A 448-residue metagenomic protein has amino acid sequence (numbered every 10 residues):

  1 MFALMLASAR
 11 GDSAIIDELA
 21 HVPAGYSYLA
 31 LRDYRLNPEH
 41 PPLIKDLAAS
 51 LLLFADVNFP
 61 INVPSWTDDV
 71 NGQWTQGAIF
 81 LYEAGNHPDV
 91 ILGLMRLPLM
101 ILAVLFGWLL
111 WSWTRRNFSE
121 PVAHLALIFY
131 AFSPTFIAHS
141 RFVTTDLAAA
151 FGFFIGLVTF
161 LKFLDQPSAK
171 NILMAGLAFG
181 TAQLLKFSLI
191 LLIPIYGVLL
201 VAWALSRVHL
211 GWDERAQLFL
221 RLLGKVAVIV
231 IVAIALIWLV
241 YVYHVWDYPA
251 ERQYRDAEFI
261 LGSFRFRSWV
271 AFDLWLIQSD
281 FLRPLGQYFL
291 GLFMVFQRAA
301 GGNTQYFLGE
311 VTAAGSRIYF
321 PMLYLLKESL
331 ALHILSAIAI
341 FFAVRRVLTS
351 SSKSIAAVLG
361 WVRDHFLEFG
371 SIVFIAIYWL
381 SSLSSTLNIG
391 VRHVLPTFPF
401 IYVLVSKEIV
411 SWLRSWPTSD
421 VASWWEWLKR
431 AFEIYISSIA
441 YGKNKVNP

Functional and structural regions predicted by a protein language model:
I16, R141-A148: Short acidic/glycine- and proline-prone juxtamembrane loop motifs at membrane-interface regions of multi-pass membrane
Y34-P98, A250-A314: Interfacial juxtamembrane loops and adjacent helix segments that form the catalytic/substrate-binding surfaces
N62-G77, L110-F132, D165, A169-M174 (+2 more regions): Transmembrane-helix signature of polytopic, membrane-embedded enzymes that assemble or transfer cell-envelope glycans
L97-N117, I155, T159, F341-L348: Transmembrane-helix motifs of polytopic, lipid-linked glycan transferases
A126-A131, A138, V158, F179 (+1 more regions): Short helix- or helix-capping micro-motifs that position conserved polar/aromatic residues at function-defining sites
G156-I172, S206: Membrane-interface transmembrane helices that cradle and orient dolichyl/undecaprenyl
L173-M174, S188-S206, L332-A337, P396 (+1 more regions): Transmembrane-embedded, aromatic-rich helix segments that form part of the hydrophobic channel/pocket engaging
L323, E328-W361: Hydrophobic, aromatic-rich transmembrane alpha-helices and their immediate juxtamembrane boundary segments
